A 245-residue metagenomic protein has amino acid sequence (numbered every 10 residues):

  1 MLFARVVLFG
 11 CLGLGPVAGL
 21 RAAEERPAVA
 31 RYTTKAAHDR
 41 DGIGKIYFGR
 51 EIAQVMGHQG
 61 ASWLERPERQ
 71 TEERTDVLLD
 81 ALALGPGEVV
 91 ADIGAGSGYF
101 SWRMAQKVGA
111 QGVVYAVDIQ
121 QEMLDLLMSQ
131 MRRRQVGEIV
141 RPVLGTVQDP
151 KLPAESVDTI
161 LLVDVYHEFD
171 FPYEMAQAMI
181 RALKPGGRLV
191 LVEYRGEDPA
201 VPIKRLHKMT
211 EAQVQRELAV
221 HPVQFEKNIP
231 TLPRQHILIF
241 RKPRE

Functional and structural regions predicted by a protein language model:
E25-A91: Class I SAM-dependent transferase core
G87, A110-G112, L183-L189: Short glycine-dipeptide loop
A91-P150: Class I SAM-dependent methyltransferase SAM/SAH-binding core
A105-Q106, Y173-R188: A short glycine-rich, Lys/Arg-flanked "PGG" loop and its adjoining helix->strand segment in the class I
Q148-I160: A short acidic, Gly/Pro-enriched loop at the edge of an enzyme's catalytic core that lines a small-molecule cofactor
V157-Y173: A short SAM/SAH-binding and catalytic strip from SAM-dependent methyltransferases
R188-Q215: Conserved class I S-adenosyl-L-methionine
E226-E245: Core SAM-dependent methyltransferase catalytic element
